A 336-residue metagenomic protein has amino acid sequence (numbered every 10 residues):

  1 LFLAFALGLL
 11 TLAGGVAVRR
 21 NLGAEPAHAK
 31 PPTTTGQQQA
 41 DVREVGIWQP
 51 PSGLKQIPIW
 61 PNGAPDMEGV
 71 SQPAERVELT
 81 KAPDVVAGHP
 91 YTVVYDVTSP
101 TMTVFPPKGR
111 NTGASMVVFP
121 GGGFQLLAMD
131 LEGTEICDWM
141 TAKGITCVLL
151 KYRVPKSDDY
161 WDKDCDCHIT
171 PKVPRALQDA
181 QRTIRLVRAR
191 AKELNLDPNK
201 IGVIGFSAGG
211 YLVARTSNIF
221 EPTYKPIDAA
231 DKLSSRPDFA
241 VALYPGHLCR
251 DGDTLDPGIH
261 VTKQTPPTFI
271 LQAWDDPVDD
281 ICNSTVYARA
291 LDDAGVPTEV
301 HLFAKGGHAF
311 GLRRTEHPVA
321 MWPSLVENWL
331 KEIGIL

Functional and structural regions predicted by a protein language model:
G36-R110: N-terminal cap/lid segment of alpha/beta-hydrolase-fold proteins
T112-G121: Short beta-strand element of the alpha/beta-hydrolase
G123-E132, L149-R175, I219-E221, R250-G252 (+1 more regions): Cap/lid segment of the alpha/beta-hydrolase catalytic domain
D130-V148: Short amphipathic alpha-helix adjacent to the substrate-entry channel of hydrolases
R175-K263: Primarily recognizes the serine-hydrolase "nucleophile elbow" in alpha/beta-hydrolase and SGNH/GDSL folds
I270-Q272, D276: Short beta-strand/loop motif that positions the catalytic acidic residue of the alpha/beta-hydrolase fold
P277-N283: Conserved alpha/beta-hydrolase "acid-adjacent" motif
T285-L336: C-terminal catalytic histidine-bearing segment of alpha/beta-hydrolase fold enzymes
